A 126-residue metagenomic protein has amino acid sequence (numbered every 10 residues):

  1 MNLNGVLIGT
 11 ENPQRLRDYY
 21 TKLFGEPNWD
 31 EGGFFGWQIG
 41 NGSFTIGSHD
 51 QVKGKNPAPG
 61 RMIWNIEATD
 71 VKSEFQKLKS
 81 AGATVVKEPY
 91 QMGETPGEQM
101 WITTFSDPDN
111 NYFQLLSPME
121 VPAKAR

Functional and structural regions predicted by a protein language model:
M1, L7-F44: Core segments of cupin and vicinal oxygen chelate
M1-N2, N56-R61, G97: Short glycine-enriched loop/turn motifs at secondary-structure junctions
M1-R17, M62-I66, L116-R126: N-terminal beta-strand motif that seeds the catalytic metal site of vicinal oxygen chelate
T21-L23, Q76-G82: Short amphipathic alpha-helices in soluble, non-transmembrane regions that often serve as interface/regulatory elements
E26-P59, Y112-P118: Conserved short beta-strand elements that form part of the metal-binding/catalytic scaffold of enzyme active sites
G36, N65, I102-T104: Short hydrophobic/aromatic beta-strand element in the GNAT-like acyltransferase core that lines or flanks the acyl-donor
K72-K77, N111: Short amphipathic alpha-helices within nucleic acid-binding modules
A81-R126: Vicinal oxygen chelate
